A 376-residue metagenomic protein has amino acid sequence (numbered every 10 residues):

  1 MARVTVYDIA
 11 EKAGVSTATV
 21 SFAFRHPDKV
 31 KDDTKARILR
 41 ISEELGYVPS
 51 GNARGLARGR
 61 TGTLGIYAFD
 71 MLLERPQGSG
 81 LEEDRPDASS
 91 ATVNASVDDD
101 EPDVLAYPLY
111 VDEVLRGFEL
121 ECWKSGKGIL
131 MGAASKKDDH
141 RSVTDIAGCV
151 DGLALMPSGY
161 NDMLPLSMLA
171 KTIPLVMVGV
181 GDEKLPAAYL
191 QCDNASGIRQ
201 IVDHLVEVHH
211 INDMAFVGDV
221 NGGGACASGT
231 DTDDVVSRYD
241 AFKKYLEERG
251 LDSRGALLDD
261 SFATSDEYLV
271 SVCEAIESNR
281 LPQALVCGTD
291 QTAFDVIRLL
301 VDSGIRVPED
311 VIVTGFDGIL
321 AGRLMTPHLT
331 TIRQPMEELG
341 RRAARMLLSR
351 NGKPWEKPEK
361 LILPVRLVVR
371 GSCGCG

Functional and structural regions predicted by a protein language model:
M1-T63: N-terminal helix-turn-helix DNA-binding module of bacterial transcription factors
A2-V4, E43-A106: N-terminal helix-turn-helix/winged-helix DNA-binding helices and compositionally similar short basic alpha-helical
E44, N94-D100, E113-G128, G152 (+2 more regions): Bacterial carbohydrate/catabolite-sensing allosteric modules
Y47, A134-D139, M156-D162, Q291: Short beta->alpha connector loops
I66, L155, C287: Redox-cofactor binding/interface segments in oxidoreductases and associated redox assembly factors
A106-P108, L115-M156: Central regulatory/effector-binding core of bacterial HTH transcription factors
D138-S142, M163-L164, E267, S271: Short acidic active-site motifs
D162-A170: Active-site-adjacent beta->alpha loops and helix N-cap segments on the catalytic face of soluble alpha/beta enzymes
